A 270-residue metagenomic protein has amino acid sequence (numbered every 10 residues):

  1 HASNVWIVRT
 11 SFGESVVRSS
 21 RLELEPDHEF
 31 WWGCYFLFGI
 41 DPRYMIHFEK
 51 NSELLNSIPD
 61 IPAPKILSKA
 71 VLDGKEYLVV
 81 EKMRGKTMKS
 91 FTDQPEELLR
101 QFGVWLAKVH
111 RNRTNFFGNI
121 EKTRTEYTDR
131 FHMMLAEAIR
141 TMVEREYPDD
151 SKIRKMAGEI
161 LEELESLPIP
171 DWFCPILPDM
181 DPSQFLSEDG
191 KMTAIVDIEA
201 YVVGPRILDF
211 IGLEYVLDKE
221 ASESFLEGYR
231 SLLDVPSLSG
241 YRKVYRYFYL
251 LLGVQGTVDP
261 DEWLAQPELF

Functional and structural regions predicted by a protein language model:
N4: Conserved N-lobe ATP-binding subsite of Hanks-type protein kinase domains, especially the beta3 VAIK lysine
V8-K122: ATP-binding pocket architecture of kinase catalytic cores
F12, K75, D171-F173, K191: Conserved catalytic motifs of the protein kinase core domain
E29, F173-I176, D181, L186-S239: Active-site Asp-x-Gly
I40-K50, Q94-Q101, M134, K152-M156 (+3 more regions): Soluble or luminal CAZymes and related metallo-dependent hydrolases
A107-P178, Q266-F270: An alpha-helical support segment within catalytic cores of ATP-dependent transferases
T141, S231, G253-F270: ATP/Mg2+ or Mg2+-diphosphate-binding catalytic cores that bind nucleotide phosphates or diphosphates via glycine-rich
K243-G253: Hydrophobic alpha-helical segments that form the core of small-molecule binding pockets and/or dimer interfaces
